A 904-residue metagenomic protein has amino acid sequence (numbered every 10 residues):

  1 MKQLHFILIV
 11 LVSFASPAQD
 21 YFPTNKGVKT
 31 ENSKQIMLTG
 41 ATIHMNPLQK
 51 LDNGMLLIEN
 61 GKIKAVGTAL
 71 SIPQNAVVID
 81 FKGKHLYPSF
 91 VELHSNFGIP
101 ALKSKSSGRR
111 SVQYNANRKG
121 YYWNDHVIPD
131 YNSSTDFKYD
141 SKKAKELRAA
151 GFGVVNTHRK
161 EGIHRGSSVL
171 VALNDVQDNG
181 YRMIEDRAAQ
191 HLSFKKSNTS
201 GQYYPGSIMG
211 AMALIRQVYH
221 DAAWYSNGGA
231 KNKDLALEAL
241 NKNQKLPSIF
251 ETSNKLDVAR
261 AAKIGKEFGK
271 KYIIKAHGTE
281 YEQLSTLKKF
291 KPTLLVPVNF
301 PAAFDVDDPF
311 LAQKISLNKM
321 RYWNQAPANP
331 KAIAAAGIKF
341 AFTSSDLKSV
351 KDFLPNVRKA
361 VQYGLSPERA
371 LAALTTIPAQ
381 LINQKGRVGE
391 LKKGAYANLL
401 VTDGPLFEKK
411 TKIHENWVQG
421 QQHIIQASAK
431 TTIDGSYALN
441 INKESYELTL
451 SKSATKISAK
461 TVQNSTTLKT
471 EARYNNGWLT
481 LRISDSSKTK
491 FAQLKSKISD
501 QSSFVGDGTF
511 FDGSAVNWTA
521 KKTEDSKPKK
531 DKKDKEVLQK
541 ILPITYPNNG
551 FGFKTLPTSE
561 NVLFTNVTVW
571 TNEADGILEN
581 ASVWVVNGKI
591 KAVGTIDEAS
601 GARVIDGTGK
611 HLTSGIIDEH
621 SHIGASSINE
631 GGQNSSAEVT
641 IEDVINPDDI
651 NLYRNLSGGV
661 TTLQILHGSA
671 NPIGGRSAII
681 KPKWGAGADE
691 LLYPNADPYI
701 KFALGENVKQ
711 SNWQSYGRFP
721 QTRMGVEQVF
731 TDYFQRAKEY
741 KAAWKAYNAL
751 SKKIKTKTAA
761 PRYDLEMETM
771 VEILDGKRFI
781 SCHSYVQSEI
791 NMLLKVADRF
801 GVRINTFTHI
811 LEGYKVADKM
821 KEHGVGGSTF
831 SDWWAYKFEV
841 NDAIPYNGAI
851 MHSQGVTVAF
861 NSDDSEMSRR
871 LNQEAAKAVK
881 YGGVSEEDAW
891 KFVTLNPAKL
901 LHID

Functional and structural regions predicted by a protein language model:
M1-Y21: Bacterial Sec-dependent N-terminal signal peptides
D20-T24, V28-S33, I43, P47-S89 (+2 more regions): Histidine-rich, glycine-flanked metal-binding segment
N32, L102-K103, R110-Y122, D130 (+8 more regions): His/Asp/Glu-enriched, well-ordered alpha-helical/loop segment that forms or immediately abuts the divalent-metal
S33-L38, I72-S134, A149, E598-E642: Replace "His-x-His-based motif
L38-T42, S428-T449, T455-S465, T470-A472 (+2 more regions): Tryptophan-anchored aromatic micro-motifs
A41, Y396-K430, V567, D904: C-terminal cap of metal-dependent C-N hydrolases
H94, N440-E447, W478-N548: Beta-sheet ligand-binding and adhesion/scaffold domains
Y139-T279, K412, V418, K497-S503 (+3 more regions): Polyanionic/metal-chelating signatures
